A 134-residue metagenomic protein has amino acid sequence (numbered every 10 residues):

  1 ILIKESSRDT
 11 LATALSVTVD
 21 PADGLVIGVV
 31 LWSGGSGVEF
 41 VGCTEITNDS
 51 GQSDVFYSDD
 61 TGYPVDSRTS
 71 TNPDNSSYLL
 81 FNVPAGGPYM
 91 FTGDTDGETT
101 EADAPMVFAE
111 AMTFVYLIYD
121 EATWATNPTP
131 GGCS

Functional and structural regions predicted by a protein language model:
I1-R8, V83-G86, D94-S134: Structured interaction patches on ligand/partner-binding surfaces of diverse proteins
I1-S33: Surface-exposed beta-loop interaction hotspot
G24-V26, W32-V65: Short, ordered, surface-exposed loop/turn motifs in non-cytosolic proteins
W32, N48, D59, N72-P73 (+2 more regions): Acidic surface patches and DE-rich sequence motifs
S50-L79, P105-V107: Short, acidic Ser/Thr/Gly-rich low-complexity loop/linker segments typical of extracellular and cell-surface proteins
D74-S76, P84-P88: A glycine-anchored, Pro-Gly-centered beta-turn/N-cap motif
